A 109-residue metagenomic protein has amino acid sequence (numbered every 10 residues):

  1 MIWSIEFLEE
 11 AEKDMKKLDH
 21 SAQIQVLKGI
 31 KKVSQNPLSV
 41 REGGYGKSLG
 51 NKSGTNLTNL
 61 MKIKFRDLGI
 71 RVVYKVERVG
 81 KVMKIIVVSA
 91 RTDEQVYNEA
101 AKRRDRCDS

Functional and structural regions predicted by a protein language model:
M1-K32: Arg/Lys-rich, positively charged N-terminal/basic patches that mediate binding to nucleic acids
I5-L8, P37, C107: Non-catalytic effector/regulatory segments
K13, T58, K64-S109: Enriched for short, Lys/Arg-rich terminal
D19-A22, I30, S34-P37, D67 (+2 more regions): Generic secondary-structure microfeatures
K32-V33, G43, A101-R103: Short, charged/polar low-complexity linear motifs in solvent-exposed/disordered segments
Q35-K64: A short, surface-exposed loop/turn module that caps and links secondary-structure elements
